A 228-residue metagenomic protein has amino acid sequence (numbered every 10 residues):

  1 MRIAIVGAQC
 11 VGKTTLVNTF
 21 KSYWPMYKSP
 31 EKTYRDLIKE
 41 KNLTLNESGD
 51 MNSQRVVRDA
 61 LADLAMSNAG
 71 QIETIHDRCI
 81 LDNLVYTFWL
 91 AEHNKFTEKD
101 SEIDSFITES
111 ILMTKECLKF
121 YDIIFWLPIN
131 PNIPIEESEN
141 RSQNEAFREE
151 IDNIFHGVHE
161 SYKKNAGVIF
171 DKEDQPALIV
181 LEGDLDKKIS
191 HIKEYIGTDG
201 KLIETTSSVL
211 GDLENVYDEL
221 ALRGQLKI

Functional and structural regions predicted by a protein language model:
R2: Walker A (P-loop) ATP-phosphate-binding motif of ABC ATPase nucleotide-binding domains
I5: Hydrophobic anchor at the beta1->P-loop junction of P-loop NTPases
Q9: The conserved Walker
K13: Conserved lysine of the Walker
N18-L64: Conserved substrate/cofactor phosphate-moiety recognition/catalytic segment in nucleotide-dependent phosphotransferases
V57-T74, I107-Y121: Short amphipathic alpha-helices and their capping/turn segments at secondary-structure boundaries
I80-I154: ATP-dependent NMP and nucleoside kinases share a basic, alpha-helical "lid"
N132, E139-I228: NTP-dependent small-molecule kinase module
